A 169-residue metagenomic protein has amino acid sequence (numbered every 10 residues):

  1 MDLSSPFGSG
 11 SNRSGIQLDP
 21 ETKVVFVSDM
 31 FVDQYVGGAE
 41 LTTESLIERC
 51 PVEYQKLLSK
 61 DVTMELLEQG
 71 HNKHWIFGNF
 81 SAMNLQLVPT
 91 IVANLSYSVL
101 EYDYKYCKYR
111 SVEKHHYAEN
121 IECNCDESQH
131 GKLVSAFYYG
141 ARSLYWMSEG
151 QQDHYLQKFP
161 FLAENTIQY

Functional and structural regions predicted by a protein language model:
M1-N79: N-terminal pre-catalytic "stem/leader" segment of glycosyltransferase-like enzymes
V36-E40, V88, Y109-K114, E119 (+1 more regions): Short aromatic-enriched loop/helix-cap "lid" or pocket-rim segments at secondary-structure transitions that line
H74-F77, V92-D126: Active-site proximal beta-strand in glycosyltransferases
A82, K105, G150-D153: Alpha-helix capping/helix-boundary segments
V88-L95, A136-G140: Short, conserved loop/helix-junction motifs that constitute active-site signature segments in enzyme catalytic cores
N120-L144: Membrane-proximal helix-turn-helix segments that form the acceptor-binding/catalytic region of lipid-linked
Y139-Y169: Donor nucleotide-sugar binding/catalytic pocket of nucleotide-sugar-dependent glycosyltransferases
